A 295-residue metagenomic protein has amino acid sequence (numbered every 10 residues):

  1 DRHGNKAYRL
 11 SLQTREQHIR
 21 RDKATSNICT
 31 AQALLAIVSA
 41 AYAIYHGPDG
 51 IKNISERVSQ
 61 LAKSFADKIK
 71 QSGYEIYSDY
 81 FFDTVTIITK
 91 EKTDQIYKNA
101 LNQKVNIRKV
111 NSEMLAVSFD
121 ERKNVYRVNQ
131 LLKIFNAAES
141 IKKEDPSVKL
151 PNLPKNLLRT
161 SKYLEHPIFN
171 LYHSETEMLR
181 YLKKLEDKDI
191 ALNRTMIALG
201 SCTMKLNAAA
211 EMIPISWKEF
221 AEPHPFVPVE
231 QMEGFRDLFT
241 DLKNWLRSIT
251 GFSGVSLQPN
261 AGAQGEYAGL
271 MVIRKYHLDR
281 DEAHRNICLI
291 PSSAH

Functional and structural regions predicted by a protein language model:
D1-K68, S72, Y77-D79: Active-site C-terminal subdomain of aminotransferase-like
H18, I44-G50, I76-F81, L158-R159 (+2 more regions): Gly-rich Lys/Arg/Thr-decorated short loops/hinges at beta-loop-alpha junctions or inter-strand turns that position
C29-V38, I190-E211, Q258-G269: Conserved phosphate/anionic-ligand binding catalytic regions in large, soluble enzymes, centered on
S72-L101, F119-R122: Conserved PLP-binding catalytic core of the aspartate aminotransferase-like
V125-A198, C202-A210, I215-A221: Flexible inter-domain linker/hinge segments
S174-E175, F220-G265: Conserved N-terminal alpha-helix of the aminotransferase class I/II PLP-enzyme fold
Y276-H295: Conserved PLP-anchoring active-site segment centered on the Schiff-base-forming lysine
